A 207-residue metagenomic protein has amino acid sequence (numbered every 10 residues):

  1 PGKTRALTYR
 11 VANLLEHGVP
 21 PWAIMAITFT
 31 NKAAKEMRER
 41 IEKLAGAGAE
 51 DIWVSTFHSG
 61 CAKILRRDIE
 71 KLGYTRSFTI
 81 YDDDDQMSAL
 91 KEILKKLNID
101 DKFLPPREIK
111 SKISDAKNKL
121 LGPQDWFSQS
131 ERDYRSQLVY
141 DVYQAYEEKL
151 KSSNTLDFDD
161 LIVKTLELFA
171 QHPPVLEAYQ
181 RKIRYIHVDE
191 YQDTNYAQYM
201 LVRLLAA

Functional and structural regions predicted by a protein language model:
P1, A12-Y185, D193: A basic/glycine-biased coupling hinge at the interface between accessory DNA-binding modules
P1-L7, N98, A207: Proteins with a high burden of low-complexity, intrinsically disordered sequence enriched in S/T/G/P/A and R, requiring
K3-A12, M37-E39, Q198-R203: Motif I (Walker A/P-loop) of helicase-class P-loop NTPases
Q180, L204-A207: Short, conserved loop/helix-junction motifs that constitute active-site signature segments in enzyme catalytic cores
D189: Charged catalytic and DNA/RNA-contacting regions of genome-maintenance and nucleic-acid-processing enzymes
